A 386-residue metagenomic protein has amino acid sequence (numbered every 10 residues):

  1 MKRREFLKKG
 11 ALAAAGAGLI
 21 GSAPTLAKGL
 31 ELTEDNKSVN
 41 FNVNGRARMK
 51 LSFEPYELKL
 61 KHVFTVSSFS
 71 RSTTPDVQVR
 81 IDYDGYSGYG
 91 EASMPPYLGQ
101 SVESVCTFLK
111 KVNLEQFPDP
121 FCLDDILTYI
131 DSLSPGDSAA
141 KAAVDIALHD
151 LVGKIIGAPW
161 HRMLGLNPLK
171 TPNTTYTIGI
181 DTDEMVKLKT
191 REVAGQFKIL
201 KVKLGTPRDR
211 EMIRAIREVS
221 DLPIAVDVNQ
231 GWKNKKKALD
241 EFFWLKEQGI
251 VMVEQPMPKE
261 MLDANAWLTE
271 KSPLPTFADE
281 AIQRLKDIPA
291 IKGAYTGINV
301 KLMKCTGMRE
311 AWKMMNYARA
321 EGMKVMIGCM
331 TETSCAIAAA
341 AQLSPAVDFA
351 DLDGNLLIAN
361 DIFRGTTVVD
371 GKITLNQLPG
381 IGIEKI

Functional and structural regions predicted by a protein language model:
L7-K28: N-terminal export signals
A11, D35-L58, D76, D84 (+1 more regions): Flexible C-terminal active-site loop/helix
N42-F53, F69, D82, S87-I155: Metal- or metallocofactor-binding catalytic centers and their adjacent structured scaffolds across diverse enzyme
E57-T65: Short Pro/Gly-enriched beta-strand edge/turn motifs at strand-loop
V79, G85, V144, G157 (+6 more regions): Conserved, mostly hydrophobic/aromatic
W160-S272: Metal-dependent enolase-superfamily TIM-barrel catalytic cores that perform enediolate-based chemistry
E241-V253, G293-I298, Q342-F363: Structural recognition of alpha->loop->beta junctions
M261-N265, K271, F277, I282-L352: Catalytic alpha/beta core domains of metabolic enzymes, predominantly
